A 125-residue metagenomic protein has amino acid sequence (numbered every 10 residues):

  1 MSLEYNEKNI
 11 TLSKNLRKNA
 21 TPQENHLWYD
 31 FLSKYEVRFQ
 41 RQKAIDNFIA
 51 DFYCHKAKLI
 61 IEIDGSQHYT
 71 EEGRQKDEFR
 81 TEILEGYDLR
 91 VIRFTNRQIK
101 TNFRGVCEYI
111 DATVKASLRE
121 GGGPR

Functional and structural regions predicted by a protein language model:
M1-E36, K115-R125: Solvent-exposed, charged helical/coil patches that constitute nucleic-acid or partner-interaction surfaces
T11-N15, K43-F48: Short acidic/polar alpha-helix capping motifs at helix-coil junctions
A20, I45-K115: Basic, amphipathic alpha-helical patches used to engage nucleic acids or provide basic targeting signals, exemplified
H26, K34, A44-I45, K76: Short, conserved clusters of charged catalytic residues that mark active-site and nucleotide-handling motifs
K34-V37, H55-A57: Short glycine/proline-enriched coil/turn segments at helix->beta-strand junctions
R38-Q42: A short linear hydrophobic-aromatic micro-motif
